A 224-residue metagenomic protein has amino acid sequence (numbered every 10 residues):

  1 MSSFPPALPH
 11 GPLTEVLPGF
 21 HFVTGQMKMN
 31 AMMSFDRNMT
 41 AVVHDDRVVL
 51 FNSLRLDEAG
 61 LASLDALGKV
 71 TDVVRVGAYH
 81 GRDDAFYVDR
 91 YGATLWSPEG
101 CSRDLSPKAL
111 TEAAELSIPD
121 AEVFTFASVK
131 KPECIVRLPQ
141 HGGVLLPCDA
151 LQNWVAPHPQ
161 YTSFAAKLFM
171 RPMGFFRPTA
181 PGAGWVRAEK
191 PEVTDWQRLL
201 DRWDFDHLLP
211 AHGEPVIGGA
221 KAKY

Functional and structural regions predicted by a protein language model:
S2-T14, P18, K28, R47-L50 (+1 more regions): Metallo-beta-lactamase
L8, W96-C134, L138-H141, A188-D195: Metallo-beta-lactamase
L17-T24, V49, P119-V123: Short, hydrophobic/aromatic-rich segments at coil-to-beta transitions
F22, K28-D72: Pre-active-site segment of Zn-dependent metallo-hydrolases
N30-A31, D57-A59, Y79-D83, S102-L105 (+3 more regions): Active-site environment of divalent metal-dependent phosphoester hydrolases
F51-L54, V74-A78, P98-E99, F126 (+2 more regions): Short His-Asn-centered micro-motif
L54-D57, G77-H80, S128-K131, P191: Short beta->alpha connector loops
L56-P98: Active-site metal-binding motif and surrounding structural segment of the metallo-beta-lactamase
